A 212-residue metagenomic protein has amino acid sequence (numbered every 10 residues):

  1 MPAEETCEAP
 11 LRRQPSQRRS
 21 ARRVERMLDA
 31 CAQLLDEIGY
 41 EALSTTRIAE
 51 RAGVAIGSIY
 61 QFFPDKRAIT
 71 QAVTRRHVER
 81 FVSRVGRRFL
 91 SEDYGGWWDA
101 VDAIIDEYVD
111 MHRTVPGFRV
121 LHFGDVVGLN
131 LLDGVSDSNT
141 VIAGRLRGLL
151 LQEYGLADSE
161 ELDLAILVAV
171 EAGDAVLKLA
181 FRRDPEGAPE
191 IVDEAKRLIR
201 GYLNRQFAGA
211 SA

Functional and structural regions predicted by a protein language model:
M1-R22, F207-A212: N-terminal intrinsically disordered/low-complexity leader segments
R23-C31, I48, V73-R84: Generic hydrophobic, amphipathic alpha-helix propensity
R26, L34-A68: Helix-turn-helix
T70-H77, V85, H122, S138: Alpha-helical DNA-contacting segments of helix-turn-helix folds
A72, G86-R113: Hydrophobic alpha-helical connector segments
G95-A103, R113-G144: Short secondary-structure transition hinges
W98, D102, D106, A143-R147 (+5 more regions): An amphipathic alpha-helix signature
V120-G124, L132, Q152-I199, A210-A212: Hydrophobic/aromatic-rich alpha-helical bundle segments in the mid-to-C-terminal region
